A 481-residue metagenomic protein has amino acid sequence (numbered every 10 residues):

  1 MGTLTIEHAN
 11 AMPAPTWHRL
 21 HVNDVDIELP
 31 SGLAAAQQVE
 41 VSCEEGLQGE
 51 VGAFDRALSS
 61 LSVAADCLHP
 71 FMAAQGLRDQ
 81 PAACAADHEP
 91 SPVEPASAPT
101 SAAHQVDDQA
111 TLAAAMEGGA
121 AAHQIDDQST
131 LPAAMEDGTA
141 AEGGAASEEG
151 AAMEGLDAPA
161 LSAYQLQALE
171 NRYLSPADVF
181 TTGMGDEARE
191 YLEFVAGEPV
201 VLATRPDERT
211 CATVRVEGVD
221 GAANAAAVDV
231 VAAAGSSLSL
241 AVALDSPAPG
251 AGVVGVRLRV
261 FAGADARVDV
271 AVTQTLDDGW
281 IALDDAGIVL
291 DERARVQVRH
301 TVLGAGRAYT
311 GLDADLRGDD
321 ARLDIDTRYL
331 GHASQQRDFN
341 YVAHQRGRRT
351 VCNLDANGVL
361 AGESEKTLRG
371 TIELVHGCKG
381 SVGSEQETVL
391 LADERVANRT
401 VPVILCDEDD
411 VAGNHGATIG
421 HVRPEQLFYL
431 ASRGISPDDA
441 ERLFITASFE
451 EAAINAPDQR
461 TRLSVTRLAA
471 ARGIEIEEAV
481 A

Functional and structural regions predicted by a protein language model:
M1-P92, A96, L112, L131 (+3 more regions): Long, low-complexity, mixed-charge
F54, R78, A86, V106-D107 (+4 more regions): Intrinsic-disorder/low-complexity regions
A73, R78-A96, E142, E148-Q167 (+5 more regions): Conserved beta-strand/loop scaffold segments within soluble protein domains that form the structured core and edges
A102-A152: Long, intrinsically disordered low-complexity tandem-repeat segments
